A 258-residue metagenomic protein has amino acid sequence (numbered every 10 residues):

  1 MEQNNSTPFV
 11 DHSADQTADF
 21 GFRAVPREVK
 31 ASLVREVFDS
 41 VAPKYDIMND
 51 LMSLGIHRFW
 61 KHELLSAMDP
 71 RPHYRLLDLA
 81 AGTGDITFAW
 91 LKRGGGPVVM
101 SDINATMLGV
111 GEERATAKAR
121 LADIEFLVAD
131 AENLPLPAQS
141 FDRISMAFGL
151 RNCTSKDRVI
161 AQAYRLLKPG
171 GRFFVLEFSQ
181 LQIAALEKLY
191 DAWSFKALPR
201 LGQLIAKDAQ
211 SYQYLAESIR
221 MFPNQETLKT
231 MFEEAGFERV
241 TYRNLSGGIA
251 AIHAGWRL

Functional and structural regions predicted by a protein language model:
M1-E36: N-terminal auxiliary segments of SAM/dcSAM-dependent transferases
S40, K44-I47, L51-Y74, A89: Conserved alpha-helix/loop element of class I SAM-dependent methyltransferases that forms part of the SAM/SAH-binding
Y45, I144-S145: Hydrophobic beta-strand segment of the Class I
R75-L134: Class I SAM-dependent methyltransferase SAM/SAH-binding core
E132-R143: A short acidic, Gly/Pro-enriched loop at the edge of an enzyme's catalytic core that lines a small-molecule cofactor
D157-R172: A short glycine-rich, Lys/Arg-flanked "PGG" loop and its adjoining helix->strand segment in the class I
L176, Q180-M231, A235, T241: C-terminal alpha-helical "lid/dimerization" subdomain adjacent to the S-adenosyl-L-methionine
A235-L258: Core SAM-dependent methyltransferase catalytic element
